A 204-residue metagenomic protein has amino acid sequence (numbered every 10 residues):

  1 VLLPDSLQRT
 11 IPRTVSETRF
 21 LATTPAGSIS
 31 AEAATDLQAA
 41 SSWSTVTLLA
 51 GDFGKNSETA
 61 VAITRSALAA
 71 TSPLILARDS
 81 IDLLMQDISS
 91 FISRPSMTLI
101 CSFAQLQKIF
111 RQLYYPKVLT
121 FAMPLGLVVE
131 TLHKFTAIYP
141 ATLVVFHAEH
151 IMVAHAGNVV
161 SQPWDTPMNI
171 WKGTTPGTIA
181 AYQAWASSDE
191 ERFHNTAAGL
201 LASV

Functional and structural regions predicted by a protein language model:
V1: A short, small-residue-rich loop immediately preceding and capping a beta-strand
P4-S161: Glycine-rich phosphate/dinucleotide-binding loop and adjoining beta-alpha-beta core of small-molecule
T10, V15, N195-V204: Short, mixed-charge aromatic SLiMs
T166-L201: Short, small-residue alpha-helix embedded
